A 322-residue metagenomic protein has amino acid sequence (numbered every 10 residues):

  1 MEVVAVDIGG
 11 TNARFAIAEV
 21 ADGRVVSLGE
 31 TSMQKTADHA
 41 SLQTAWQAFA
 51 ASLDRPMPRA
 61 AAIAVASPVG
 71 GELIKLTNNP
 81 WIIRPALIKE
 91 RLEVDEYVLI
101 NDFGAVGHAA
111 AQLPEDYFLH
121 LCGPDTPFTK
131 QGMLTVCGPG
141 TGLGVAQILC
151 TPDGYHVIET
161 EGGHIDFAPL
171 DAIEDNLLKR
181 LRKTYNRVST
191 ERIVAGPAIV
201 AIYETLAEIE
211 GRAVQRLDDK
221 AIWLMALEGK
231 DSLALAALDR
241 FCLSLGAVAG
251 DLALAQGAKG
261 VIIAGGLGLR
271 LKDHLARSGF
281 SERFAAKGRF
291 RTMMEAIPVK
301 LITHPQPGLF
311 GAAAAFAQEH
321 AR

Functional and structural regions predicted by a protein language model:
M1-Q47, A51-D54, N176-R322: ATP-binding/phosphotransfer module of carbohydrate and carboxylate kinases, centering on a glycine-rich
V3-D7, P58-A64, V98, L134-G138 (+1 more regions): Short glycine-aspartate micro-motif
A13, P68-G70, G142-A146, A201 (+1 more regions): Short, acidic Gly/Pro/Ser/Thr-rich loop/turn segments
V20-R24, N78-I82, L113-L121, C150-I158 (+1 more regions): A glycine- and small-aliphatic-rich helix-loop capping segment at beta-alpha/alpha-beta transitions that lines
Q34-T36, L76-N79, V98-A105, D125-P127 (+2 more regions): Active-site nucleophile and cofactor-binding loops and adjacent substrate-binding regions of central metabolic enzymes
L53-L99, G104-Y117, G268-D273: Short beta-strand-loop/turn "lid" adjacent to the catalytic site in phosphate-handling enzymes
E96-F128, K220-S232, A236-D239: ATP-dependent carbohydrate kinase catalytic cores
L121-P124, T129-T190, K272-D273, F280-A285 (+1 more regions): Glycine-rich phosphate-binding loop of actin/hexokinase-like ATP-binding domains
